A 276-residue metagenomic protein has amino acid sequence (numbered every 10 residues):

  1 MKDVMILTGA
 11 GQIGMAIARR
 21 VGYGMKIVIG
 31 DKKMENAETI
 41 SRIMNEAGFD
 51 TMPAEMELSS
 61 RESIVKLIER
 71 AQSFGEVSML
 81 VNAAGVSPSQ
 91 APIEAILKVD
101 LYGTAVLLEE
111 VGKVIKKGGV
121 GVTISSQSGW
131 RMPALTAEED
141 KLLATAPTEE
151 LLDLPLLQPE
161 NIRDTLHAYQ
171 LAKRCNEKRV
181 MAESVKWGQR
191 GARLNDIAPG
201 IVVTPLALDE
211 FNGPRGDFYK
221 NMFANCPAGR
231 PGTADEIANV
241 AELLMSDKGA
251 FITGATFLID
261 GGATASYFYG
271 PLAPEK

Functional and structural regions predicted by a protein language model:
M1-V28: Canonical Rossmann dinucleotide-binding motif of NAD(H)/NADP(H)-dependent dehydrogenases/reductases, specifically
Y23-T39: Conserved glycine-rich Rossmann-like NAD(P)H-binding loop of the short-chain dehydrogenase/reductase
M44-E62: Rossmann-fold cofactor-recognition segment
G85-Q90, K117-R190, P199-T204: Catalytic loop of short-chain dehydrogenase/reductase
L135-A146, V202-N225, S266-K276: A glycine/serine/threonine-rich, flexible loop-to-helix segment that serves as the NAD(P) cofactor-binding "lid"
R193, I252-G254: Short, small/polar-rich loop/turn modules that mediate ligand/substrate recognition or access, typified
C226-I237, K248: A conserved structural motif in NAD(P)-dependent oxidoreductases
